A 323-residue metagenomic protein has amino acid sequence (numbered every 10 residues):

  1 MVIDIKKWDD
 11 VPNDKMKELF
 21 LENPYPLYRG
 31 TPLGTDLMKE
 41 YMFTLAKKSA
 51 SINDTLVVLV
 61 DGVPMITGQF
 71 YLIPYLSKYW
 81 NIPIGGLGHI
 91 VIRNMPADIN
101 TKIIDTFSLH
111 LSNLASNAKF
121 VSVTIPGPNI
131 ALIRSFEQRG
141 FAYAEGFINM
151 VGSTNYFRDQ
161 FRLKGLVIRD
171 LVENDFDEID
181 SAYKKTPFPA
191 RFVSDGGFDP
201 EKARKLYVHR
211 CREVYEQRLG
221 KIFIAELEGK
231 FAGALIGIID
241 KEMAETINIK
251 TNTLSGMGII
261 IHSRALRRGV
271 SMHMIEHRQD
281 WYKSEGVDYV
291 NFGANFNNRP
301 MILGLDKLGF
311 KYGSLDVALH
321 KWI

Functional and structural regions predicted by a protein language model:
V2-L21, V167-A190: A short beta-loop-alpha structural element at the N-terminal edge of CoA-dependent acyl/N-acetyltransferase catalytic
D9, Y41-A118, G233-S263, Y312: Conserved donor-binding loop and adjoining core beta-sheet/short helix segment in diverse acyl/aminoacyl transferases
L21-T55, P200-I222: Active-site rim helix/loop that mediates acceptor-substrate recognition in acyltransferases
I92-N174, D316-K321: Acyl-donor-binding surface of acyltransferase catalytic domains
A97, G269-S271: Glycine-rich phosphate-binding loop
K102-K119, R264, H273-Y289, N295 (+2 more regions): Conserved acyl-CoA
S122-A131, I261, N291-I302, H320-I323: Conserved beta-strand-loop-alpha-helix junction that forms the acyl-donor binding cleft
R191-D199: A short gly/proline-enriched turn/hairpin at secondary-structure junctions
